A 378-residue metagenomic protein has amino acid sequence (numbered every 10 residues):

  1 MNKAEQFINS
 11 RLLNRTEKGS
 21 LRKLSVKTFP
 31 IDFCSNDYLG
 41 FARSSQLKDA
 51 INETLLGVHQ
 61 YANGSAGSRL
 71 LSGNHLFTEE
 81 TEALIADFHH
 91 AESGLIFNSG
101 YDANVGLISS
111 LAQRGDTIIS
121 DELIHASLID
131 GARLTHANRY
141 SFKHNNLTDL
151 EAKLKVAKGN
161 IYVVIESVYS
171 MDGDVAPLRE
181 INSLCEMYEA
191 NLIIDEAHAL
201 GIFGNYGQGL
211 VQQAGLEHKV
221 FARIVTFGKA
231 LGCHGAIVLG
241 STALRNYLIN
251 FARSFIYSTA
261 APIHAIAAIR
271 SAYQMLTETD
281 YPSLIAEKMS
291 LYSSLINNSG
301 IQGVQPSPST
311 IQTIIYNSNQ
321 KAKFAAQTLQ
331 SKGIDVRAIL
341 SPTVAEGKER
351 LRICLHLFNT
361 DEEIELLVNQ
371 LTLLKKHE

Functional and structural regions predicted by a protein language model:
N2-G64, G159, A190: N-terminal "arm"/small-domain region of PLP-dependent enzymes with the aminotransferase-like
F41, L284-S293, N297-G333, L355-L357: Conserved PLP-binding catalytic core of the aspartate aminotransferase-like
F41-D49, D87, S331-K332, T343-E378: PLP-dependent enzyme catalytic core of the Aspartate aminotransferase-like
L56-S99, M289: Conserved N-terminal alpha-helix of the aminotransferase class I/II PLP-enzyme fold
L107-A126, I285: Conserved PLP-anchoring active-site segment centered on the Schiff-base-forming lysine
Y140, H144-I194: Active-site phosphate-binding strand-loop segment of PLP-dependent enzymes
Y206, Q212-Y247: Active-site PLP attachment segment
A230-I296, I301-Q305: PLP-dependent aminotransferase class I/II
